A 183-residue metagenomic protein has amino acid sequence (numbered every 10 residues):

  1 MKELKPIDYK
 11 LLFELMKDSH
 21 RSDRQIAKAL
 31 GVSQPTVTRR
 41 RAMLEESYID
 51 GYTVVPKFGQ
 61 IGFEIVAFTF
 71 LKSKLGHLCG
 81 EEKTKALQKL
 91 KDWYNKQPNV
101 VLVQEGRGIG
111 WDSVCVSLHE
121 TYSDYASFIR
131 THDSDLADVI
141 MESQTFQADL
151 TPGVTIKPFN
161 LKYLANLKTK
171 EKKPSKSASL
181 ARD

Functional and structural regions predicted by a protein language model:
M1-D183: A compositional/biophysical signature of low hydrophobicity enriched in polar/charged and small residues
